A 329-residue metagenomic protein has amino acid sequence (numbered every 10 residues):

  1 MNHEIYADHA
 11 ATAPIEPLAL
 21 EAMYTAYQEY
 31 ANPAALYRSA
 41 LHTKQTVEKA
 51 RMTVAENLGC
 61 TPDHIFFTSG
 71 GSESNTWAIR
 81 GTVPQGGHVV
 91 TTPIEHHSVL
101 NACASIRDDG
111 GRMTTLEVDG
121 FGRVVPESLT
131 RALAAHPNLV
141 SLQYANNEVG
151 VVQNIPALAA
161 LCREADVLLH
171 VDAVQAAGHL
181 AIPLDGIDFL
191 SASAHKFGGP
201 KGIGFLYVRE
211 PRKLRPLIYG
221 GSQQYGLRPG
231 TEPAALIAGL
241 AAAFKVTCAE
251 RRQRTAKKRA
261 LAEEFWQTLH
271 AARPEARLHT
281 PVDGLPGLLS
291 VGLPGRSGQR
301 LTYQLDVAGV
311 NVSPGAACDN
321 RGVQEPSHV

Functional and structural regions predicted by a protein language model:
M1-V329: Pyridoxal 5′-phosphate
